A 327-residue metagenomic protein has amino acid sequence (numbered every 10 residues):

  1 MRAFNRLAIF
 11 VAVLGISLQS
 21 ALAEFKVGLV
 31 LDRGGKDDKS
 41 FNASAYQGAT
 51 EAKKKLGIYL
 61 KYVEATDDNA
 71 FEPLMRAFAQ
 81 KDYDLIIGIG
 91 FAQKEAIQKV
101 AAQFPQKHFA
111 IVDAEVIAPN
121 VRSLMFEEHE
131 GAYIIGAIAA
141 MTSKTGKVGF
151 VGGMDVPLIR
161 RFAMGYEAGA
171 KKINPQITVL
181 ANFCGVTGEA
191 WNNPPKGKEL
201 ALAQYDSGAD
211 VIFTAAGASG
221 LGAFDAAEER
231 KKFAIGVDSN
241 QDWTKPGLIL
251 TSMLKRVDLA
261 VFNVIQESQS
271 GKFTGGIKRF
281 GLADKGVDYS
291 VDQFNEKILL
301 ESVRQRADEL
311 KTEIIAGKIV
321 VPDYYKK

Functional and structural regions predicted by a protein language model:
M1-R6: Positively charged n-region of N-terminal signal peptides that target proteins for export
A8-Q19: Bacterial N-terminal signal peptides
A23-K327: A residue-level marker of the well-folded mature domains of exported/periplasmic proteins
